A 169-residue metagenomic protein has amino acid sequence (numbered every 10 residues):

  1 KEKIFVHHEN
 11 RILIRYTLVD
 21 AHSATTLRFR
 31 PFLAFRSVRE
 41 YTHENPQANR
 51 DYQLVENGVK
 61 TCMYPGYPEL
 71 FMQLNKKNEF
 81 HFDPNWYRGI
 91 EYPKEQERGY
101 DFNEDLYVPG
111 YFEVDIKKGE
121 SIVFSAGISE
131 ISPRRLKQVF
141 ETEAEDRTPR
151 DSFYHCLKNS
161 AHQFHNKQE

Functional and structural regions predicted by a protein language model:
K1-E169: Acidic, mature catalytic/reactive cores of soluble proteins
